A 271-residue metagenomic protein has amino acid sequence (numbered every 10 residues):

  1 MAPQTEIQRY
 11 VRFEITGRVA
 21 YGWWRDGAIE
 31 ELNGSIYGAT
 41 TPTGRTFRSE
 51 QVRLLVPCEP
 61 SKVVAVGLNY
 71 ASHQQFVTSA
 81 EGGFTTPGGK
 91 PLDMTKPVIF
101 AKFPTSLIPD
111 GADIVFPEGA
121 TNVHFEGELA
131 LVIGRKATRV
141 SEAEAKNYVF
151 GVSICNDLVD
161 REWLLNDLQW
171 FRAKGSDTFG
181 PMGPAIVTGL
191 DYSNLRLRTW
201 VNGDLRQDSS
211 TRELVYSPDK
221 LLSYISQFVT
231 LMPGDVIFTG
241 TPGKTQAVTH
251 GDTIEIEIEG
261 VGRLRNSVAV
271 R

Functional and structural regions predicted by a protein language model:
M1-P97, L190, E255-E257: N-terminal non-catalytic cap/leader segment that marks the start of a structured domain
T5, R53, H73, R161-R271: Catalytic-pocket segment enriched in acidic/His residues
V56, K62, L92, T121-V123 (+3 more regions): Residue "hotspots" at secondary-structure boundaries inside conserved domains
E59, A65, P109, H124-E126 (+2 more regions): Residue-level recognition of short, solvent-exposed, well-ordered loop/turn junctions that link secondary-structure
G83-R139: Hydrophobic alpha-helical segments and helix pairs
E128-V132, S153, R198: Residues embedded in well-ordered beta-strands
T138-V152: N-terminal accessory regions of nucleic-acid-interacting proteins
